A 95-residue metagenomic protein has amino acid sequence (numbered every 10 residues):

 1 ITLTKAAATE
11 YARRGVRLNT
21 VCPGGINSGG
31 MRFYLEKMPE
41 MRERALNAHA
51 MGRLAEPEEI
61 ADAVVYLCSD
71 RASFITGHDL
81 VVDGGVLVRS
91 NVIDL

Functional and structural regions predicted by a protein language model:
I1-T4, L18: Conserved catalytic Lys-bearing alpha helix of Rossmann-like short-chain dehydrogenase/reductases
T4-K5, A61-V64, C68: Short-chain dehydrogenase/reductase
T9-R13, S73: Alpha-helical segment proximal to the catalytic Tyr-Lys
R13, G25-H49, R89-L95: A glycine/serine/threonine-rich, flexible loop-to-helix segment that serves as the NAD(P) cofactor-binding "lid"
R13-V16, H78: Active-site loop of short-chain dehydrogenase/reductase
R17-N27, C68-R71, V81-D83: Conserved SDR Rossmann-fold cofactor-binding beta-strand/turn motif
H49-I60, R71: A conserved structural motif in NAD(P)-dependent oxidoreductases
V65, T76-L95: Short C-terminal tail/terminal secondary-structure segment of NAD(P)H-dependent dehydrogenase/reductase domains
